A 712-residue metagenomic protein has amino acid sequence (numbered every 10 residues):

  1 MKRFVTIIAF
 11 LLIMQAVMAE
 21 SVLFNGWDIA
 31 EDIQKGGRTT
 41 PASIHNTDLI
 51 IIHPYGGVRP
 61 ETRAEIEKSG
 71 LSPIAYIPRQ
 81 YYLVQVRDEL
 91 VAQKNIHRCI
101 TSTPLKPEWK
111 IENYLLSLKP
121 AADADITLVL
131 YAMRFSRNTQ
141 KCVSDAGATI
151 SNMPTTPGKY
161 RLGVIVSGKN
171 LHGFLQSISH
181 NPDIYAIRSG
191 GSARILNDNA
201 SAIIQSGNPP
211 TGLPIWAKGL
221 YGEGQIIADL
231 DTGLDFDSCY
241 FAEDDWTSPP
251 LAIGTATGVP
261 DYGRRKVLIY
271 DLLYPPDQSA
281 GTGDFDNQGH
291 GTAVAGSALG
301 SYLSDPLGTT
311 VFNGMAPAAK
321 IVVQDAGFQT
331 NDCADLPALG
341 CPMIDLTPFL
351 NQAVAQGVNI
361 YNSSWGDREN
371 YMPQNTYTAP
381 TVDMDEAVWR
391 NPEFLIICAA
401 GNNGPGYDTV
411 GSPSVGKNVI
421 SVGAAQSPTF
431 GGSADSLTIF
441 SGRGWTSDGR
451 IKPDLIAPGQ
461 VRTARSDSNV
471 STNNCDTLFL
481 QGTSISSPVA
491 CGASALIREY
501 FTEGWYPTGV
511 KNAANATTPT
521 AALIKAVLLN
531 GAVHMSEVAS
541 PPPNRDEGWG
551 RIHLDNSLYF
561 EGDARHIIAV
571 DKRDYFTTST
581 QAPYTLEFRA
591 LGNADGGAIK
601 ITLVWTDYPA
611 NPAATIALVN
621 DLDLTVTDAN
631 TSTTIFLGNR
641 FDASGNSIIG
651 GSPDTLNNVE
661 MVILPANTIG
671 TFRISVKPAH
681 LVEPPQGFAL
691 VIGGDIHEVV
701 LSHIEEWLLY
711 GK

Functional and structural regions predicted by a protein language model:
A16-I165, K169-K218, I226: Autoinhibitory N-terminal propeptides
I51, I74-A75, L83-Q85, T127 (+23 more regions): Structural recognition of the beta-strand scaffold that forms the well-ordered cores of secreted hydrolase catalytic
N138, T155, P214-C341, Q356-N359 (+8 more regions): Subtilisin-like serine protease catalytic core
Y270-F285, F430-A434, G459-P488: The feature captures the short pre-catalytic strand/loop hairpin that immediately precedes and shapes the active-site
F349-Y377, C398-A400, F501-W505, V604: Short acidic, glycine-rich surface-loop motifs adjacent to enzyme active sites
N391, P507-T508, N515, P519 (+4 more regions): Secreted peptidase-domain scaffold signal
D476-L480, P543, T625-V691: Noncatalytic accessory or regulatory domains flanking protease catalytic cores in secreted, cell-surface, and selected
V699-K712: Enriched but not universal
